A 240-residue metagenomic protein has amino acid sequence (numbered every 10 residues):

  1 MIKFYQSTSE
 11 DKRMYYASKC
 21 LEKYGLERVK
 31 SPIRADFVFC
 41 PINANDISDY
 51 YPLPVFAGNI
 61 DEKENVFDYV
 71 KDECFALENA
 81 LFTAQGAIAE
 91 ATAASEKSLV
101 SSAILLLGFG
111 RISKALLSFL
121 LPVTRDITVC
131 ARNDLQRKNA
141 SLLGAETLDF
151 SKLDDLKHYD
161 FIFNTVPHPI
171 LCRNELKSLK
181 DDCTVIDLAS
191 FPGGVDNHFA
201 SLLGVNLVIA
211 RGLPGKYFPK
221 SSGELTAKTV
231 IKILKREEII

Functional and structural regions predicted by a protein language model:
M1-V66, T229, I233-I240: N-terminal ligand-binding/catalytic initiation module
K3-L21, S98-L121: Glycine-rich adenosine-cofactor-binding loop
K12, Y24-P32, V123-L143: NAD(P)-binding Rossmann-fold cofactor-contacting core
D36-F37, P54, A103, F161 (+1 more regions): Structural motif
N43-Y51, A140-G215: Rossmann-like adenosine-cofactor binding region
N59-C74, L188-K235: Rossmann-fold NAD(P)-binding glycine/threonine-rich loop
E73-A93: A glycine-rich, Thr/Ser-enriched phosphate-binding loop motif common to dinucleotide/cofactor-binding enzymes
